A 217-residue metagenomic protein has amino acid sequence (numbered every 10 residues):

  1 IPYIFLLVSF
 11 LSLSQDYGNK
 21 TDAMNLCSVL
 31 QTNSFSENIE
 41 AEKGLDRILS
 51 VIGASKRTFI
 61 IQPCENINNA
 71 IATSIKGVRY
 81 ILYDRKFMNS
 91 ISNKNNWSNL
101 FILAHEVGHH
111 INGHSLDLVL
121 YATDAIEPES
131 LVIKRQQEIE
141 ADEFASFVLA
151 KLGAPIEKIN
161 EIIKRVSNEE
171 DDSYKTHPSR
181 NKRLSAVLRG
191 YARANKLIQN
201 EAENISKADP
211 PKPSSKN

Functional and structural regions predicted by a protein language model:
I1-L6: Sec-dependent signal peptide recognition, specifically the positively charged N-region followed immediately by
S9-L11: N-terminal signal peptide c-region/cleavage motif recognized by signal peptidases
S14-Y80, D84-S90, K94-N96, H110-I111 (+3 more regions): C-terminal capping/extension segments of zinc metalloprotease domains
S98-V107: Short alpha-helical catalytic segment bearing the HExxH-like zincin motif of zinc-dependent metalloproteases
E106-T123, G153-A154: Catalytic Zn2+-binding segment of zinc metalloproteases
Y121-I133: Short helix/strand-bridging catalytic loops that position acidic/His residues to coordinate divalent metals and engage
